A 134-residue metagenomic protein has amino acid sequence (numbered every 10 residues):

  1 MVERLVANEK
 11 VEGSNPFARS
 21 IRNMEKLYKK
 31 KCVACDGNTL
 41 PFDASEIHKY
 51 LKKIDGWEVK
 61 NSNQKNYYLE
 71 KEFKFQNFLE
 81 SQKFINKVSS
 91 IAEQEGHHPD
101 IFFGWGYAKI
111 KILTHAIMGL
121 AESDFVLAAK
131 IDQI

Functional and structural regions predicted by a protein language model:
R4-A7: Short, low-complexity, intrinsically disordered N-terminal modules that encode targeting/processing signals
P16-N23: Short, Lys/Arg-enriched N-terminal segments with co-localized hydrophobic residues within the first ~10-30 amino acids
M24-L79, N86-Y107, K111-I134: Long, contiguous binding/interaction regions
